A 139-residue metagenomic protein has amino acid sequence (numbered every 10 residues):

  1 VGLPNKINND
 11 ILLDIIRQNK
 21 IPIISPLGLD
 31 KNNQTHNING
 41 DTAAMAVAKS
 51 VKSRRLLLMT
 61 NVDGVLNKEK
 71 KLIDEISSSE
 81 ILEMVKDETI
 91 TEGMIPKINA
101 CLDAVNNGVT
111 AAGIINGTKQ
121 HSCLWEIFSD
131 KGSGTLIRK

Functional and structural regions predicted by a protein language model:
V1-K139: C-terminal catalytic "cap/lid" subdomain
